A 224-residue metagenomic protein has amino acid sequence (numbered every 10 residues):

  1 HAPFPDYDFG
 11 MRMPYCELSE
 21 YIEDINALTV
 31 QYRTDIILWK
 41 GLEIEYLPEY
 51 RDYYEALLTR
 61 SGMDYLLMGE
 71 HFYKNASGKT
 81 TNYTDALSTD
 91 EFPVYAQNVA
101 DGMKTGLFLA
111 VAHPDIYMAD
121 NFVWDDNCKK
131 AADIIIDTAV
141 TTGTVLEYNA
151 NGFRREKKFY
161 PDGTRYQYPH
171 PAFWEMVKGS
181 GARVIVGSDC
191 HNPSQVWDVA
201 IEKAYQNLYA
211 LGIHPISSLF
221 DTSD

Functional and structural regions predicted by a protein language model:
H1-P93: A metal-dependent hydrolase metal-coordination microenvironment
A2-F4, I44-Y46, F72-K74, D115-M118 (+2 more regions): Active-site-proximal loop/turn and secondary-structure-junction residues that shape catalytic pockets, frequently
I22-D35, E55-D64, D101-L107, I135-G143 (+1 more regions): Acidic (Asp/Glu)-rich catalytic clusters
I37-G41, D64-L67, L109-A110, G143-E147 (+1 more regions): Structural preference for beta-strand elements that scaffold enzyme active sites
F72-A76, T105, L109-H113: A short mid-domain helix/strand-loop element embedded in enzyme catalytic domains that forms or borders the active-site
S77-D90, D115-D126, Y160: Surface-exposed cleft-lining segments at the edges of enzyme active sites
A96: Catalytic-site microenvironment of enzymes that process N-acetyl-hexosamine-containing cell-wall polysaccharides
G106, M118-A119, V123-D224: Charged catalytic cores and adjacent phosphate/nucleic-acid-binding surfaces used for phosphate/nucleic-acid chemistry
